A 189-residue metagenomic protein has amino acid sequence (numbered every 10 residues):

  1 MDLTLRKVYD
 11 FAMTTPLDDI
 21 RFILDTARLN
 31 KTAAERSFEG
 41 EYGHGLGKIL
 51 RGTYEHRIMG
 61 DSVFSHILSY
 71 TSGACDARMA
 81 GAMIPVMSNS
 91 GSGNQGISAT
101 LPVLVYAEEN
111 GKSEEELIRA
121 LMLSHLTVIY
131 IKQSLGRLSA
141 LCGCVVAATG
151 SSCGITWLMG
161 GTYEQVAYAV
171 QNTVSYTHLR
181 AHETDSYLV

Functional and structural regions predicted by a protein language model:
M1-G81: Signature of multi-pass transmembrane helix bundles
S62-G81, E114-I131, S175: Acidic-glycine-rich active-site phosphate/pyrophosphate-binding loop
V86-T100, C144-V146: Conserved phosphate/anionic-ligand binding catalytic regions in large, soluble enzymes, centered on
G96-K112, S152-G160: Alpha-helical support elements that line or immediately flank enzyme active sites and cofactor-binding pockets
S113-L126, Y130, S134-A147, T162-Y168: Phosphate/pyrophosphate-binding betaalpha-module
V166-Y176: Flexible glycine/proline-rich, aromatic-decorated loop/lid segments
T177-D185: Conserved small/polar residues in nucleotide/adenosyl-binding loops
